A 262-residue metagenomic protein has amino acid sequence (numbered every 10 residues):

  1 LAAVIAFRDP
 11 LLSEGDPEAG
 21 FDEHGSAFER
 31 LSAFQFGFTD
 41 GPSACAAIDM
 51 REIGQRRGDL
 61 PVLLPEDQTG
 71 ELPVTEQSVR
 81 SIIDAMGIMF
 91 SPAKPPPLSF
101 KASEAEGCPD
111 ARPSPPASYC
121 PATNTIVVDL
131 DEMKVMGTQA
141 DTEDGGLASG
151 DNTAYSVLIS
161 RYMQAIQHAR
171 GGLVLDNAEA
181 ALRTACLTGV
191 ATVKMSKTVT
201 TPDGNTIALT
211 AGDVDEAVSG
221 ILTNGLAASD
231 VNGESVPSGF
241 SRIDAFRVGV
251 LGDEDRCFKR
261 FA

Functional and structural regions predicted by a protein language model:
L1-A44, M195-A262: Long, well-structured alpha-helical subdomains associated with metal-dependent extracellular/ecto-lumenal hydrolases
L1-D9, T69-E71, K94-S114, G204-L209: Acidic helix-start/capping segments at beta-turn-to-alpha-helix junctions
A6-D9, Q35-T39, D84-S91, M163-G171 (+3 more regions): Sec-exported extracytoplasmic/periplasmic mature domains
P17-F21, D67-E76, D141-A148, G171-A178 (+1 more regions): Second-shell loop/turn segments in exported
H24-F28, L72-R80, A148-V157, V174-L182 (+2 more regions): Soluble non-cytosolic domains of exported or imported proteins
Q55-P73, K134-M136, H168: Acidic/histidine-rich, surface-exposed loop or edge segments in extracytoplasmic proteins
A102-V127, K134-M136: Catalytic zinc-binding patch centered on the HExxH motif and its immediate surroundings that defines zinc-dependent
V128, D144-G171, A181-A185, G189: Active-site recognition of the HExxH zinc-binding catalytic motif
